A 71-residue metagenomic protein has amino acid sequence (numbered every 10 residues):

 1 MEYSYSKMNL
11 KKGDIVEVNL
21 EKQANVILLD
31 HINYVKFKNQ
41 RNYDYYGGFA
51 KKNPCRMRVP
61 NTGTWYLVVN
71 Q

Functional and structural regions predicted by a protein language model:
M1-Q71: Acidic, Ser/Thr/Pro
